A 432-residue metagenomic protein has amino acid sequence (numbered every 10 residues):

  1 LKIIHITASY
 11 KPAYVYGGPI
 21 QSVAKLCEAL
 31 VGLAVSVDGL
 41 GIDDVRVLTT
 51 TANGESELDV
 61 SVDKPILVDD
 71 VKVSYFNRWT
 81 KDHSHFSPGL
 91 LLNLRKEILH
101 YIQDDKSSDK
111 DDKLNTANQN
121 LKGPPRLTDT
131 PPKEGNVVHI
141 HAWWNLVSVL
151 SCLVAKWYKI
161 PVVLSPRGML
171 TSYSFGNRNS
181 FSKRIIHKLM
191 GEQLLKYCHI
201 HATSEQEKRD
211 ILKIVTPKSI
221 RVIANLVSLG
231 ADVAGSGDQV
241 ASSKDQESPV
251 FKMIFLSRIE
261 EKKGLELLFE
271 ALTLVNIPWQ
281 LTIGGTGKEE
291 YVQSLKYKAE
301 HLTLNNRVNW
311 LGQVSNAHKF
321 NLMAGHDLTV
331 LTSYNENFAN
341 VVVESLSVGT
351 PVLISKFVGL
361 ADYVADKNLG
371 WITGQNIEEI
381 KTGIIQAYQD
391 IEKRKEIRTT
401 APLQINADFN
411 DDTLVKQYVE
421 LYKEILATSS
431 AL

Functional and structural regions predicted by a protein language model:
T7-A13, A29-L33, G39-H85: N-terminal strand-loop element at the rim of the active site of nucleotide-sugar-dependent glycosyltransferases
Q21, F251, F255-L274, L281 (+1 more regions): A conserved mid-protein helix/loop that constitutes part of the nucleotide-sugar donor-binding site
T51-G54, L256, Q280-K296, G312: Glycosyltransferase donor-sugar binding loop
W157, K183-H199: Membrane-proximal helix-turn-helix segments that form the acceptor-binding/catalytic region of lipid-linked
Q206, L226: Carbohydrate-associated surface elements
Y334: Aromatic "clamp/platform" in nucleotide-sugar-dependent glycosyltransferases that forms part of the donor/acceptor
P351-I354: Short hydrophobic beta-strand element within catalytic cores of glycosyltransferases and related nucleotide-activated
D366, G370-E378, Q386-E392: Conserved acidic donor-binding segment of nucleotide-sugar-dependent glycosyltransferases
